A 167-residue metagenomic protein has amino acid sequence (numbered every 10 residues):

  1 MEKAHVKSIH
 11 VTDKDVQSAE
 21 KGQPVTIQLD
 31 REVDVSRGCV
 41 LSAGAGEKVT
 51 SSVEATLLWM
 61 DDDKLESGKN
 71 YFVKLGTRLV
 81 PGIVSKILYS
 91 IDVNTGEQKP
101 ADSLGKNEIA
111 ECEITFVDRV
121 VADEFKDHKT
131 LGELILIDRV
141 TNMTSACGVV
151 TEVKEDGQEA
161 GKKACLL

Functional and structural regions predicted by a protein language model:
M1-L167: C-terminal effector/interaction modules appended to NTPase cores
